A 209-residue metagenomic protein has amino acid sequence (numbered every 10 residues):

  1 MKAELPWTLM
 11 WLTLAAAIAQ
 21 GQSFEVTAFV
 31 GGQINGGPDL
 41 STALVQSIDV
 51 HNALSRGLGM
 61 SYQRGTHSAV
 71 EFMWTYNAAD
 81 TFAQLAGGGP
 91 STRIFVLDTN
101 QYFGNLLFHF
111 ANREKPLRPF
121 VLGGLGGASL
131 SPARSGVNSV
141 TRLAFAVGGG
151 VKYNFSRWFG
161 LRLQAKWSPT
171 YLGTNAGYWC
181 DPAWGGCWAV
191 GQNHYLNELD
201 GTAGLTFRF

Functional and structural regions predicted by a protein language model:
M1-S23: Cleavable N-terminal export/targeting peptides
A19-F24, H67, A111-R118, F155-F159: Short loop/turn motifs that connect adjacent beta-strands in outer-membrane beta-barrel proteins
A19-Q63, V70, W74-Y76, D200-F209: Short glycine/proline- and aromatic-enriched beta-strand/turn motifs that initiate or cap beta-hairpins
A28-G32, F72-Y76, V121-G127, V151 (+1 more regions): Transmembrane beta-barrel strands of outer-membrane/channel proteins
G37-I48, N52, A83-R93, L172-N193: Solvent-exposed loop segments that connect transmembrane elements
G59-S135, S139-L143, H194-F209: Gram-negative (and chloroplast) outer-membrane scaffold detector with strong preference for beta-barrel transmembrane
R142-Y153: Transmembrane beta-barrel strand/turn architecture of Gram-negative outer membrane proteins
S156-F209: Predominantly the C-terminal beta-signal and adjacent terminal strand-loop region of outer-membrane beta-barrel
